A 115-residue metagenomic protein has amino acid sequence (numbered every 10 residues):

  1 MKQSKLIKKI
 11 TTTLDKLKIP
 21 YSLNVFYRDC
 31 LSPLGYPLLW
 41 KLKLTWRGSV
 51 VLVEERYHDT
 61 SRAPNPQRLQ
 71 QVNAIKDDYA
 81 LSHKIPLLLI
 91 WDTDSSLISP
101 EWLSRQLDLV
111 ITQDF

Functional and structural regions predicted by a protein language model:
M1-F115: Nucleic-acid endo/exonuclease domains
